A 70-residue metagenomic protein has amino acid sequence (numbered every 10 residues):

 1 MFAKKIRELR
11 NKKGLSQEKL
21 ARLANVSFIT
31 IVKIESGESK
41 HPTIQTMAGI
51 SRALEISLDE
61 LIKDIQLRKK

Functional and structural regions predicted by a protein language model:
K4-L23, G49: Short basic helix-loop element that most often maps to the first helix and adjoining turn of HTH DNA-binding modules
I6, L20, I31-I34, L61: Conserved hydrophobic/aromatic packing and binding residues within compact polymer-binding modules
N11, N25, S36, Q66: Residue-level detection of the helix-turn-helix DNA-binding "recognition helix"
K12, A53-I56: Conserved amphipathic alpha-helical interaction elements at protein-protein interfaces in regulatory, energy-coupling
S16, S27-T30, T43, S57: Short coil turns linking two alpha-helices in DNA-binding domains
K33, K40, R52, E60-K70: Short, charged recognition helix plus adjacent turn of helix-turn-helix-like nucleic-acid-binding domains
S39-G49: Short, basic-rich loop-to-helix N-cap that marks the start of a DNA-contacting helix
